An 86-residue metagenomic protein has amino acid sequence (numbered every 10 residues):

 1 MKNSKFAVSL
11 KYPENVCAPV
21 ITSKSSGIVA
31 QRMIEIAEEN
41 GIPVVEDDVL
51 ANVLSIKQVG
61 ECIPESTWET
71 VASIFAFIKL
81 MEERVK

Functional and structural regions predicted by a protein language model:
M1-K86: Divalent-cation
